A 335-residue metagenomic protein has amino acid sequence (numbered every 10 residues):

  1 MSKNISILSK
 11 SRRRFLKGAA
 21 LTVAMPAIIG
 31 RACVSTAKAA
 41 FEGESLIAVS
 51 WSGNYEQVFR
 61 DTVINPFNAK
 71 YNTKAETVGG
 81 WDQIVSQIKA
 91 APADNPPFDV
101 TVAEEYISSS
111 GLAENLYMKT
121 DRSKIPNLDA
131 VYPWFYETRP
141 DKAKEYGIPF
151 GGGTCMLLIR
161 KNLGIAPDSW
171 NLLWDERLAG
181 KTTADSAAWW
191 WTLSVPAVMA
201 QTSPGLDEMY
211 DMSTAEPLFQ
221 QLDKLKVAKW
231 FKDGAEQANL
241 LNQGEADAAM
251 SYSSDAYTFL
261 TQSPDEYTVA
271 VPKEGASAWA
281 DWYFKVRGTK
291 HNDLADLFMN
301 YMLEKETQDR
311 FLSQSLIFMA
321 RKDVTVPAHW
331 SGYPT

Functional and structural regions predicted by a protein language model:
M1-R14, L21-A27: N-terminal secretory signal peptides
A40-S110: Early extracytoplasmic/lumenal segment of secretory-pathway proteins
G53-R60, T101-S108, L112-L240: Extracytoplasmic ligand-binding site segments that recognize negatively charged/polar headgroups
I88, G111, L240-N242, K285: Hydrophobic residues within well-ordered alpha-helices
P97-V102, W230-F231, D247-Y252: Paired acidic/hydrophobic, glycine-rich loop segments that form the ligand-binding mouth/hinge of periplasmic-binding
S108-S110, N242, A248-E266: A ligand-binding cleft/hinge motif common to bilobed small-molecule-binding domains
A215-D223, S253, S263-R287: Periplasmic-binding protein-like
A276, D281, K285-T335: Mature extracytoplasmic/periplasmic domains
